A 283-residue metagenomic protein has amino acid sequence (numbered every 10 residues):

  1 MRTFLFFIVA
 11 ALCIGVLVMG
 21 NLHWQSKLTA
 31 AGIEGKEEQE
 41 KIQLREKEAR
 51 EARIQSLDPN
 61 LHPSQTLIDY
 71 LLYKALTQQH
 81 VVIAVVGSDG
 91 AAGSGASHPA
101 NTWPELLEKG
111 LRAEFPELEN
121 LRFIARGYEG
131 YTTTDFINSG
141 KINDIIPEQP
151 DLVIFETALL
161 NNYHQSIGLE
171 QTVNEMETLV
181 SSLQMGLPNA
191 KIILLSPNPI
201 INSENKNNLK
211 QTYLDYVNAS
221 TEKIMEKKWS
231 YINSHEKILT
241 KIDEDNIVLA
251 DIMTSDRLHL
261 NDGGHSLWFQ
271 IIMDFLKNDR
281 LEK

Functional and structural regions predicted by a protein language model:
M1-I83, M273, K277-E282: N-terminal secretory targeting modules
C13, V18, L22, N198-K283: Catalytic His-Asp segment of secreted/periplasmic serine-dependent ester chemistry enzymes
A52-A125, K141-P147: Serine-esterase "nucleophile elbow" of acetyl-processing enzymes
V82-V86, A91, R122-G127, D151-T157 (+2 more regions): Structural recognition of the beta-strand scaffold that forms the well-ordered cores of secreted hydrolase catalytic
D89-A92, Y128-T133, L159-Y163, N198-N202 (+2 more regions): Solvent-exposed loop/turn segments at secondary-structure junctions within structured extracellular/periplasmic domains
S94-P99, Q165-L169, N205-L209: Short, solvent-exposed loop/turn segments at secondary-structure boundaries
D135-Q171: Oxyanion-hole/transition-state-stabilizing segment in secreted/luminal serine hydrolases and related acyltransferases
L169-T178, T212-V217: Charged helix-capping and loop-helix junction motifs
